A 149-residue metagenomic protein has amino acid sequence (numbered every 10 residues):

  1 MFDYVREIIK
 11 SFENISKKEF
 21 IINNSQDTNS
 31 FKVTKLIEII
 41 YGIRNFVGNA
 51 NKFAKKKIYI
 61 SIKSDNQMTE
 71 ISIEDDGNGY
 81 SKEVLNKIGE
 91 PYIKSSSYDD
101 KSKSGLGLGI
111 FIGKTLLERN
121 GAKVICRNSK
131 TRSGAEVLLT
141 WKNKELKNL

Functional and structural regions predicted by a protein language model:
M1-N14, K18, G42: Short beta-to-alpha transition helix within the HATPase_c
N23-G42: Conserved short strand/loop->alpha-helix "switch" segment adjacent to the catalytic nucleotide/phosphoryl-transfer site
K56, G121-A122: Conserved glycine-rich
K57-Q67: Short beta-strand/loop element within the Bergerat-fold HATPase_c
D75: Acidic ATP/Mg2+-coordinating residue in the GHKL
Y80-I93: Short conserved segment of the HATPase_c
L106-I110: Hydrophobic Leu site in an alpha-helix of the histidine kinase catalytic ATPase core
I112-G121: Conserved glycine-/histidine-rich ATP-lid loop and adjacent helix of the Bergerat-fold HATPase_c
